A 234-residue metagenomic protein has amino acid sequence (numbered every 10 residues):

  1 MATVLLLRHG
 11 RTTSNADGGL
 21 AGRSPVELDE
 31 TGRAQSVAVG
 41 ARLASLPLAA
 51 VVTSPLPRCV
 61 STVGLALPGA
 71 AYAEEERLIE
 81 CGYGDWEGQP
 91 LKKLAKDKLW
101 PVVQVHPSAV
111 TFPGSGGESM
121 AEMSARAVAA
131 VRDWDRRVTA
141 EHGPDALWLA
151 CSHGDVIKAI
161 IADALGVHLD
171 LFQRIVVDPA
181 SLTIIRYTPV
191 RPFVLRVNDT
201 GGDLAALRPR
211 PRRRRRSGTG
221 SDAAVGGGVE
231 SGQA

Functional and structural regions predicted by a protein language model:
A2, Y83-K92, A140-A146, D163-A234: Acidic, low-complexity terminal tails and accessory targeting/binding regions of phosphate-metabolizing enzymes
L5, A73-E75, L195: General small-molecule cofactor/ligand-binding pocket signal
L5-T62, P113-V128: Loop-to-helix element that buttresses phosphate recognition and phosphoryl-transfer chemistry
V37-V102, Q233-A234: Phosphate-coordination/substrate-recognition cap region in phosphate-metabolizing enzymes
P47-P55, H142-C151: Short glycine-rich phosphate-binding loop at a beta-alpha junction
L65, A159, D163: Active-site signature of alpha/beta-hydrolase-fold catalytic machinery across serine- and Asp/Cys-nucleophile hydrolases
P101-E122, D222: Short glycine/proline- and acidic residue-enriched helix-loop micro-motifs that form flexible lids or anion-recognition
G154-K158, T188: GST superfamily/GST-like fold recognition
